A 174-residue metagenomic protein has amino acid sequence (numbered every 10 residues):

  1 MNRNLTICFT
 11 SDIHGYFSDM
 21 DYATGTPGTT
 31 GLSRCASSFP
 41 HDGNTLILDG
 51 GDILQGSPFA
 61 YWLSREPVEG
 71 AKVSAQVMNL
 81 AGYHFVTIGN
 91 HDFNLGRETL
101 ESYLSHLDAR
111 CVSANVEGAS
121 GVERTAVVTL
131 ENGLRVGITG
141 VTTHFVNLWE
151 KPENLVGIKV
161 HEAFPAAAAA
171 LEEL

Functional and structural regions predicted by a protein language model:
M1-L174: Acidic, metal/ion-coordinating pockets
